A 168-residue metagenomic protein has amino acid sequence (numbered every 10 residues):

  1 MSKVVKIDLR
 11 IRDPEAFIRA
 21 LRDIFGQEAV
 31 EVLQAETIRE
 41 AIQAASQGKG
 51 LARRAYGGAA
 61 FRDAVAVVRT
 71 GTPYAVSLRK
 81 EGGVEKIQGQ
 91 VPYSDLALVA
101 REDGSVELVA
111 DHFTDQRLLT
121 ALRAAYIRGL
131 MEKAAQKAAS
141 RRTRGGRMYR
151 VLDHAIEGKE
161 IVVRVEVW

Functional and structural regions predicted by a protein language model:
M1-W168: Interaction-mediating elements
